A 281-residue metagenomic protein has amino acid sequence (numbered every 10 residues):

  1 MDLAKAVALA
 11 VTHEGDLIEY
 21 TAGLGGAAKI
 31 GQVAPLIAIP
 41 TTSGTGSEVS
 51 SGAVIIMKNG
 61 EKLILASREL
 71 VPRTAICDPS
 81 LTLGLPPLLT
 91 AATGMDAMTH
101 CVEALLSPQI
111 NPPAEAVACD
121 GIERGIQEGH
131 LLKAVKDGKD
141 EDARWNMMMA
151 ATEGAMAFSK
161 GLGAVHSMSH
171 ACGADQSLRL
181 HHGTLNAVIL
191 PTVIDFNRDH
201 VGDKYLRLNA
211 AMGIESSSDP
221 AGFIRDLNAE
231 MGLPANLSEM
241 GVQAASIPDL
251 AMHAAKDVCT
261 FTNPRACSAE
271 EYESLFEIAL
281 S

Functional and structural regions predicted by a protein language model:
M1-S80: Glycine/threonine-rich beta-strand-loop-alpha-helix active-site module that forms ligand/phosphate-binding
G44, T152-N186, D257-T262: Glycine-rich phosphate/pyrophosphate-binding beta-alpha loops
G52-K160: Carboxylate- and glycine-rich phosphate/diphosphate-binding segment that chelates Mg2+/Mn2+
M98-V102, M147-A155, M168, L190 (+4 more regions): Short alpha-helical scaffolding segments that buttress acidic/His motifs in well-ordered protein cores
P108-V117, K133-N146, K160-V165, D203 (+4 more regions): Flexible, glycine/charged-enriched surface loops at secondary-structure junctions
A174-S246: Gly/Pro-rich interdomain helix-loop hinge
A244-S281: Short, amphipathic C-terminal "tail helix"
